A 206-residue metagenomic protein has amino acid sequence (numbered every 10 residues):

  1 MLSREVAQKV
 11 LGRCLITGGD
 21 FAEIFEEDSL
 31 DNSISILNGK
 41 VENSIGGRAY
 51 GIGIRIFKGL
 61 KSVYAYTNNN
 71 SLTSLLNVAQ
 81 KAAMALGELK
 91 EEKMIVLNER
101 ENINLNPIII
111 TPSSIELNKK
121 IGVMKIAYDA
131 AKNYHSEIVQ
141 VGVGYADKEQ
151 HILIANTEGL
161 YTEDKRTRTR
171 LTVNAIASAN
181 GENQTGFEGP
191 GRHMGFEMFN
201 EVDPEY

Functional and structural regions predicted by a protein language model:
M1-Y206: Active-site bordering "gate/hinge" segments that shape substrate access to catalytic or cofactor-binding pockets
